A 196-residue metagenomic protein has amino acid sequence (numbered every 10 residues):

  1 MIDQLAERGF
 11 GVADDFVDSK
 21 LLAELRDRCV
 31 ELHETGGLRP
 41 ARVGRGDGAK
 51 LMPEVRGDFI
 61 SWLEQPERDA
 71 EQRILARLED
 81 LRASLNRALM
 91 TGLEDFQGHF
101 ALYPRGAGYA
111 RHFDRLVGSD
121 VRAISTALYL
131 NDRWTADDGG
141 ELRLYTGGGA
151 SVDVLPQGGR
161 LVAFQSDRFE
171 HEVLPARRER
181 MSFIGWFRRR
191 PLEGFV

Functional and structural regions predicted by a protein language model:
M1-S125, Y129-L161, D167-V196: Fe(II)/2-oxoglutarate oxygenase catalytic core
